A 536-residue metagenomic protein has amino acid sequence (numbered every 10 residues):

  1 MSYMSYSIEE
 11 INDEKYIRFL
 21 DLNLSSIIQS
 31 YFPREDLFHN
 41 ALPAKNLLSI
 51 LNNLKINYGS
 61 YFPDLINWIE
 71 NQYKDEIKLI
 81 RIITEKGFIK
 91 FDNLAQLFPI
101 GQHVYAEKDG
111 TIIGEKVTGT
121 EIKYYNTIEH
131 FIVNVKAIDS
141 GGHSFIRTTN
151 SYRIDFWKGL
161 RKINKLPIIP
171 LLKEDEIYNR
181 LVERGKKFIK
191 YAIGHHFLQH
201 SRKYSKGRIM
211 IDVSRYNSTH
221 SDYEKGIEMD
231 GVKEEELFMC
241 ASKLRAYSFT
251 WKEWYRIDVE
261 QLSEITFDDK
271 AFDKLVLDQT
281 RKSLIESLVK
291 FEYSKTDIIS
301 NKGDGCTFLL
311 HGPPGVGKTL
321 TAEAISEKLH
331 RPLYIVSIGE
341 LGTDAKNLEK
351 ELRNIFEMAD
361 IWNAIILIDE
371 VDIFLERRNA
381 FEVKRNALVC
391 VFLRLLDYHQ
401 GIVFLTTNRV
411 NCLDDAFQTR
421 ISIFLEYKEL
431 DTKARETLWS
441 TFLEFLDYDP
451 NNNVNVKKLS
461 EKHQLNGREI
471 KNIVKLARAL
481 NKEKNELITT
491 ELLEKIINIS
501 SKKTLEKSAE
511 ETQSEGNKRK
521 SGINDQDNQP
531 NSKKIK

Functional and structural regions predicted by a protein language model:
M1-I298, G305, G342, C412 (+7 more regions): AAA+ P-loop ATPase mechanoenzymes
I66, K282, V389, K471-V474: Hydrophobic face of alpha-helices
F91, L275, E382-R385, H463-I470: Conserved phosphate/pyrophosphate-binding and hydrolysis machinery centered on Walker-type P-loop NTPases, extending
A271, L275-L459, K536: Walker A/P-loop NTP-binding motif of AAA+ ATPase domains
L425, D447-N498: Conserved AAA+ ATPase small/helical "lid" subdomain
L465, E515-K518, I523, N531: Conserved core positions of repeat-based scaffolds
P530-K536: Intrinsically disordered, low-complexity regulatory segments in nuclear proteins
